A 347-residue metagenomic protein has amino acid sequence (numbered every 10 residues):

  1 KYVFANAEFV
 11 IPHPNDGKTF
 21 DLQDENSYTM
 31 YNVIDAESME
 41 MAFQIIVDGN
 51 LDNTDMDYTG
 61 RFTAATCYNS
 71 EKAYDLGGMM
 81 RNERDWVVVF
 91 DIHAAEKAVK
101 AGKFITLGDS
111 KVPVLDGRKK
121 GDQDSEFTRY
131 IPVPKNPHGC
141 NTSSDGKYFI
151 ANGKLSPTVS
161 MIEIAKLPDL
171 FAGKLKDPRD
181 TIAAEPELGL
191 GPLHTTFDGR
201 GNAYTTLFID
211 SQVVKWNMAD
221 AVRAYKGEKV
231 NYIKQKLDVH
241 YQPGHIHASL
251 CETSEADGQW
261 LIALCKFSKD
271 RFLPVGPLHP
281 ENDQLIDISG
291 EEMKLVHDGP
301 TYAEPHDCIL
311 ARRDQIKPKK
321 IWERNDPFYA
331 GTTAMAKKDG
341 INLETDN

Functional and structural regions predicted by a protein language model:
K1-N347: Predominantly soluble domains enriched in secretory-pathway, periplasmic, or organellar proteins
